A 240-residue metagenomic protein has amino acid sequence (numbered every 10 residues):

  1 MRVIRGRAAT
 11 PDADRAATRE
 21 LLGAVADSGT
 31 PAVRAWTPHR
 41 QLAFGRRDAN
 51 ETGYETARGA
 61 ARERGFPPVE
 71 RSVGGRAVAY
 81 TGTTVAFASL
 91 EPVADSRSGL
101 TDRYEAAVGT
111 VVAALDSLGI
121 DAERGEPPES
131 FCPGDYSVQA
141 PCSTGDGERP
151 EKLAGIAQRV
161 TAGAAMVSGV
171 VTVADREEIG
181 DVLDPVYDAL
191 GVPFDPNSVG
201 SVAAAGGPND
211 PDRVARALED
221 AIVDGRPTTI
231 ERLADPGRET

Functional and structural regions predicted by a protein language model:
M1-T240: Acidic, polar-rich N-terminal leader regions of halophilic archaeal proteins
